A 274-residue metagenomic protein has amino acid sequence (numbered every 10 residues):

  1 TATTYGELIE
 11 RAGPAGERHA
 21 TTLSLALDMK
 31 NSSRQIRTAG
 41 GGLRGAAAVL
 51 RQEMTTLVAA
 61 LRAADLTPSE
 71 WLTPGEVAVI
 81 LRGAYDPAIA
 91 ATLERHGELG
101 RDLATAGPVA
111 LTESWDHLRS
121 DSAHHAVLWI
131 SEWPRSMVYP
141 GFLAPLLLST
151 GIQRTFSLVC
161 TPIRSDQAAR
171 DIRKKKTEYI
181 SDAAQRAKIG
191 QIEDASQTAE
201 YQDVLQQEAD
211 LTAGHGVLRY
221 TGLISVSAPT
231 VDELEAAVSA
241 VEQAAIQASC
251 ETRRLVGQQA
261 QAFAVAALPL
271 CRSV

Functional and structural regions predicted by a protein language model:
T1-V274: Extended, folded cores of ATP/NTP-driven motor/assembly subunits in large transport and secretion machines
